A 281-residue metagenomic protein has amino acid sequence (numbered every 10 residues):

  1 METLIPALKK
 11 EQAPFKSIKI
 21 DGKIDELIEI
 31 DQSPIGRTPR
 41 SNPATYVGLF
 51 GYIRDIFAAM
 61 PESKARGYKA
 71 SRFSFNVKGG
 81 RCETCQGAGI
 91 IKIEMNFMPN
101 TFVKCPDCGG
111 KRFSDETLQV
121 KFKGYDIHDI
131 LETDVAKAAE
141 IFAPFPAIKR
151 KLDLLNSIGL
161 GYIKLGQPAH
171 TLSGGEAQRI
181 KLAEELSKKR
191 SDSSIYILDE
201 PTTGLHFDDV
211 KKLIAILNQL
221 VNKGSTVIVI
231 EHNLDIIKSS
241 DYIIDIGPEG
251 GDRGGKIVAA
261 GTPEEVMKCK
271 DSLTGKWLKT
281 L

Functional and structural regions predicted by a protein language model:
M1-L281: Conserved phosphate-binding elements of NTP-dependent enzyme cores
